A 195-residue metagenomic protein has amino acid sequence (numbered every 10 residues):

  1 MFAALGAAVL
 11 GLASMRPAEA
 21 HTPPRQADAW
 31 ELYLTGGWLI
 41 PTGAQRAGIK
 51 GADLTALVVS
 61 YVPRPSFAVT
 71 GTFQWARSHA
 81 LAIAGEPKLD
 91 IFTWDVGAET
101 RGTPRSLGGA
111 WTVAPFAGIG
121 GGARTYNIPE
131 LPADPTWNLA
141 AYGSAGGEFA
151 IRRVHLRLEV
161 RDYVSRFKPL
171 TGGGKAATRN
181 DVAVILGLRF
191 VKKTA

Functional and structural regions predicted by a protein language model:
F2-A13: Bacterial N-terminal signal peptides
R16-P63, V69, W75, G121 (+3 more regions): Short glycine/proline- and aromatic-enriched beta-strand/turn motifs that initiate or cap beta-hairpins
H21, V58-L131, N138, G187-R189: Gram-negative (and chloroplast) outer-membrane scaffold detector with strong preference for beta-barrel transmembrane
P24-L32, P65-F67, F92, G109-P115 (+2 more regions): Outer-envelope beta-barrel architecture signal
P24-Q26, R46-A52, G85-T93, P132-L139 (+1 more regions): Replace "Gram-negative outer membrane beta-barrel proteins" with "bacterial and organellar outer membrane beta-barrel
G43-R46, S78-A84, Y126-E130, V154 (+1 more regions): Outer-membrane beta-barrel proteins
S78, I91, A150-A195: Predominantly the C-terminal beta-signal and adjacent terminal strand-loop region of outer-membrane beta-barrel
G102, P135, F149-R152: Alpha-helical transmembrane bundles and membrane-interface segments of multipass inner-membrane proteins
